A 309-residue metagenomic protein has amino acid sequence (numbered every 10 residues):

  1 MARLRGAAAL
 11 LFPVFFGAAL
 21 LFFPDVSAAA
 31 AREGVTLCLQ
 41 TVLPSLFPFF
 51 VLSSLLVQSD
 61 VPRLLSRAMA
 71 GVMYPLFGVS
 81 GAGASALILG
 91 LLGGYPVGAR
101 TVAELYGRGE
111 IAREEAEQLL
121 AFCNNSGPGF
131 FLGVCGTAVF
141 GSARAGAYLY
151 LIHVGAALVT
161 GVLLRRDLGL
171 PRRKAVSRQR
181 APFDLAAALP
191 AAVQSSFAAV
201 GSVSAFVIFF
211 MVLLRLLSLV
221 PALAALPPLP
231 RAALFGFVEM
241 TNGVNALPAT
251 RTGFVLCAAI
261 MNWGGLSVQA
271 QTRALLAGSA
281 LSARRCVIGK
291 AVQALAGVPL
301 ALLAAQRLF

Functional and structural regions predicted by a protein language model:
M1-L11: N-terminal membrane topogenic signal
L11-V26, A31-L43, F47-V51, L55 (+2 more regions): Selected transmembrane alpha-helices and immediately adjacent juxtamembrane segments of polytopic inner-membrane
L21, D25, P128-R144, Q306: Transmembrane helix-loop junctions at the membrane interface of multipass transporters and ion channels
E33-T41, R67-G78, A103, G107 (+2 more regions): Short amphipathic alpha-helical coupling elements at transmembrane boundaries
V61, L189, V193-M261, G265: Transmembrane helical segments that form the transport core of multi-pass membrane transport proteins
G71-G83, L87, R172-A188, A232-G236: Juxtamembrane inter-helical linkers in multi-pass membrane proteins
L76-F140, L234-A249, F254-S279: Alpha-helical membrane segments and immediately flanking helix-loop junctions that form or couple to the substrate/ion
F140, R144-R180, A274-F309: Juxtamembrane and boundary regions of transmembrane helices in multi-pass small-molecule transporters and channels
